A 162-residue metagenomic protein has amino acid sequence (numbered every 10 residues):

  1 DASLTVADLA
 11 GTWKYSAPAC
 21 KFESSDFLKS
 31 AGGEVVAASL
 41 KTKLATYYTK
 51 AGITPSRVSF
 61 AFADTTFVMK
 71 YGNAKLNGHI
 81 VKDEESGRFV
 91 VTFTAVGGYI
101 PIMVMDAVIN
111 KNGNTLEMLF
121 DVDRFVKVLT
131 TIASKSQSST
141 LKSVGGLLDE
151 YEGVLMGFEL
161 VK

Functional and structural regions predicted by a protein language model:
D1-L40, S134-K162: Amphipathic/hydrophobic helical signal segments and adjacent flexible N-terminal regions that mediate secretion
P18-S24, K43-A133, V161: Contiguous, well-ordered beta-strand patches that form the walls/edges of small beta-barrel/beta-sandwich domains
